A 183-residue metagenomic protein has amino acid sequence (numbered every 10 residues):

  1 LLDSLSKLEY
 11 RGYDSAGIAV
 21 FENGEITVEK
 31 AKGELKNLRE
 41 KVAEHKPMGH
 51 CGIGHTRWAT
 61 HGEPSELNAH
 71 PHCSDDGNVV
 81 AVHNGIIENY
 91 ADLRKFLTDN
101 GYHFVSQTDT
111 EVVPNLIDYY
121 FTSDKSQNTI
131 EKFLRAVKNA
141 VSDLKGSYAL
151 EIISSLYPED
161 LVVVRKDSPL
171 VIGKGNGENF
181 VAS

Functional and structural regions predicted by a protein language model:
L1-S183: Conserved short alpha-helical segments that host acidic/polar catalytic motifs at enzyme active sites
